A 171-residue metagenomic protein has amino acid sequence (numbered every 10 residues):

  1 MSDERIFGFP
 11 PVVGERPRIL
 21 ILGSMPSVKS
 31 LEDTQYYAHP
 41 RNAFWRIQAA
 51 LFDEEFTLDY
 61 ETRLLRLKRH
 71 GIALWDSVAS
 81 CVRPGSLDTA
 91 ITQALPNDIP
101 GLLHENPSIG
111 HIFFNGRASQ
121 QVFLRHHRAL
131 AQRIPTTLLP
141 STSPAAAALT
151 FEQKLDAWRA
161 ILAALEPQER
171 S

Functional and structural regions predicted by a protein language model:
M1-G14, R18, H39-P40, L87-P100 (+1 more regions): C-terminal capping/extension of enzyme domains
R18-S24: Short, hydrophobic/glycine-enriched beta-strand segments
S24, D76, P140: Pocket-edge structural micro-motifs
V28-L31, V82-G85, Q120-F123, P144-A148: Short catalytic/ligand-binding loop motif for oxyanion handling, primarily in non-cytosolic enzymes, centered on
K29-A90: Short, surface-exposed acidic-centric catalytic microdomains
R69-Q121: Internal catalytic-core helix/loop-beta-alpha segment that presents or stabilizes conserved functional determinants
